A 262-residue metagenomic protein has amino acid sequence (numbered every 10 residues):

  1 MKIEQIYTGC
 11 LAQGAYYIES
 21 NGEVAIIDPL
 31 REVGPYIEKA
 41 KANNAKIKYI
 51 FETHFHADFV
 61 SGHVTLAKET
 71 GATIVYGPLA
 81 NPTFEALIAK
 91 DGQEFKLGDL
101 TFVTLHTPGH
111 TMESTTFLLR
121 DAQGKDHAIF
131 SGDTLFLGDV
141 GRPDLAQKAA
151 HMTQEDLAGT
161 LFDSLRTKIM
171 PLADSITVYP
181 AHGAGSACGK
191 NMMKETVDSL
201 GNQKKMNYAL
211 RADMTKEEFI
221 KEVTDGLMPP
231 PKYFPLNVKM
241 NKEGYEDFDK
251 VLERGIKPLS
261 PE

Functional and structural regions predicted by a protein language model:
M1-K46, F117-G132, L137-G138: Conserved beta-strand hairpin/beta-sheet module of binuclear metal-dependent hydrolase folds, prominently
I18, D28, H54, L66 (+6 more regions): Divalent metal-coordination and catalytic microenvironments
I26-I27, I47-H56, I74-L79, H106-G109 (+3 more regions): Active-site neighborhood of phospho(di)ester-bond hydrolases with catalytic His/Asp-centered motifs
V33-G34, F55-V60, N81-F84, M112-E113 (+2 more regions): Active-site environment of divalent metal-dependent phosphoester hydrolases
V33-V75: Active-site metal-binding motif and surrounding structural segment of the metallo-beta-lactamase
A72-I74, L79-P82, L87-I88, Q93-K96 (+3 more regions): Hydrophobic, small-residue-rich alpha-helical packing segments that form membrane-like cores
L137-T153, S199-Q203: Acidic/polar active-site rim loop that often engages polyanionic ligands
D156-E262: Accessory terminal helices/loops
